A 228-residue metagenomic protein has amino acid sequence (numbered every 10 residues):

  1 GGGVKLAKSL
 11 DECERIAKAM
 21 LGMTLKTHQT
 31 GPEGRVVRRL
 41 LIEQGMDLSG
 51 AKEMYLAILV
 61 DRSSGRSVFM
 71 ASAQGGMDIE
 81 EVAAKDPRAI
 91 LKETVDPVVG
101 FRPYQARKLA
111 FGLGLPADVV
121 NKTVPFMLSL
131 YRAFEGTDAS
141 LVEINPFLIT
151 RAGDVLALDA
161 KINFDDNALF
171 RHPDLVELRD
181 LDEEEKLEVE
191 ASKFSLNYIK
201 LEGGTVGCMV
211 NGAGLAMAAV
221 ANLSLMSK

Functional and structural regions predicted by a protein language model:
G1-R38, G45-E143, L148-K228: ATP-dependent carboxylate/acyl-activation modules
